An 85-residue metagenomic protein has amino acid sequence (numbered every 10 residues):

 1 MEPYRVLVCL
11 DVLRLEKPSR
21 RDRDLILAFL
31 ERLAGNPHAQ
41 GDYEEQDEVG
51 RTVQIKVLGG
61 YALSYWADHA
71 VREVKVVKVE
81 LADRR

Functional and structural regions predicted by a protein language model:
M1-E2, D83-R85: Actinobacteria-biased recognition of intrinsically disordered, low-complexity terminal regions
M1-L30: Arg/Lys-rich, positively charged N-terminal/basic patches that mediate binding to nucleic acids
R23-L25, E31-R32, G50, E80-A82: General N-terminal targeting signals
G35-A39: Generic structural signal for secondary-structure transition and capping sites
D42-R84: Basic/aromatic recognition patch in beta-strand/loop cores that engages polyanionic ligands
